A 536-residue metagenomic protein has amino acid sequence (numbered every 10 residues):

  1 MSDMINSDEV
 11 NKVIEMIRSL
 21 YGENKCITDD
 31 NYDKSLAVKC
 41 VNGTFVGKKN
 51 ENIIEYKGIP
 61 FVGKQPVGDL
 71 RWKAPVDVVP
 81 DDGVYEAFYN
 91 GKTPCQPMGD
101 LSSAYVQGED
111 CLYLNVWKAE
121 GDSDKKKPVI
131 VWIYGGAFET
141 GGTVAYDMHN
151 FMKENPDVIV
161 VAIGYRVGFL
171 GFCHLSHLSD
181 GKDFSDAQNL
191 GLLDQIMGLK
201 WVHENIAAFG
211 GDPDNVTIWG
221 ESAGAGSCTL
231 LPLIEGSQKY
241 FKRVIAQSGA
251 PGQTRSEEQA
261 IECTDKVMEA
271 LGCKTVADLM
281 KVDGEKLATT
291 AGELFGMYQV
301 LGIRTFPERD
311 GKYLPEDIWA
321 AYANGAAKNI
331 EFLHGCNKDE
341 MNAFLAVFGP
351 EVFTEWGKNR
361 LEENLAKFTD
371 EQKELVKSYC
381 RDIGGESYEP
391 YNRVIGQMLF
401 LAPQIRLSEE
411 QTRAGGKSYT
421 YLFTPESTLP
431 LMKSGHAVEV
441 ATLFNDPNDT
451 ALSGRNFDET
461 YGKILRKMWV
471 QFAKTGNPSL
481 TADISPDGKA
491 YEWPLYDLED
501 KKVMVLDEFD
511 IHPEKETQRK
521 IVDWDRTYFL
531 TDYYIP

Functional and structural regions predicted by a protein language model:
S2-N189, P213, L452-L465, G476-A482 (+3 more regions): Non-catalytic accessory segments of hydrolases
E51, E55-V79, A346-F368, G488-E492 (+1 more regions): Short Gly/aromatic-enriched secondary-structure transition segments
P75, A327-L375, H512-P536: C-terminal, loop-rich substrate-recognition/catalytic regions characterized by aromatic stacking residues
C95, L401-P536: Mobile gating loops/cap/lid regions near enzyme active sites that modulate substrate access
D100, M197, E204, Q238 (+2 more regions): Substrate-access "cap/lid" subdomains that shape and gate the entrance to catalytic or ligand-binding pockets
D100-A104, F184-N189, A250-R255, I318-W319 (+4 more regions): Active-site rim elements
L101-V276, Y322-F344: Serine-hydrolase-like catalytic core of hydrolytic proteins
K367-A414, Y419-P425: Alpha/beta-hydrolase fold catalytic core
